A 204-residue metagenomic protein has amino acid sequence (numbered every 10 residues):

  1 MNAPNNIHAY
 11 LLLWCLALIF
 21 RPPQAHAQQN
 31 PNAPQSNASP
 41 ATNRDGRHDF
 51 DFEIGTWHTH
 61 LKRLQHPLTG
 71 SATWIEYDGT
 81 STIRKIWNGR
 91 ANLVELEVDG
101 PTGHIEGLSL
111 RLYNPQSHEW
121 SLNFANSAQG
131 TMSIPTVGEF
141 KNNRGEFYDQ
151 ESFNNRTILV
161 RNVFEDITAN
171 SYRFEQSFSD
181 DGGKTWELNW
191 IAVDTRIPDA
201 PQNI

Functional and structural regions predicted by a protein language model:
M1, I19-F20, Q28-P31: Compositionally biased, intrinsically disordered/low-complexity regions enriched for serine, proline and threonine
M1-L12: Bacterial N-terminal signal peptides that target proteins for export
A3-P4, I19-P22, D194: Generic N-terminal leader/processing signal
N6-H8, P22, W57: Compositionally biased low-complexity segments enriched in histidine and/or tyrosine
Y10-R21: Bacterial N-terminal signal peptides
H26-I204: Hydrophobic small-molecule pocket/channel-lining residues, especially in calycin-type beta-barrels
